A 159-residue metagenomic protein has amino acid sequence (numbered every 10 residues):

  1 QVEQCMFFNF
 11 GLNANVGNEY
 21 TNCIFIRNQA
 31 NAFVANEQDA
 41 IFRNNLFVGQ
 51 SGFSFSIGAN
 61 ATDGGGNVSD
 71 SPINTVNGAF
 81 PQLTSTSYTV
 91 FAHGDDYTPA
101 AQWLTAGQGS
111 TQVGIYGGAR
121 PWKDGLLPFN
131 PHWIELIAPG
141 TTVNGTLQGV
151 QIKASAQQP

Functional and structural regions predicted by a protein language model:
Q1-A92: Predominantly extracellular beta-rich ligand-binding scaffolds that present long acidic/polar faces for carbohydrate
M6, G109, Q158: Short loop/turn segments at secondary-structure transitions that flank enzyme active sites
I24, L46, L104-T105, K153: Residue-level recognition of well-ordered secondary-structure positions
I41, D63, T98-A100, Q148: Generic detector of short, well-ordered, non-transmembrane alpha-helical segments enriched in hydrophobic residues
G49, G107-Q108, A156: Generic short alpha-helical hydrophobic face used as a protein-protein interaction/packing hotspot
D70-L127: C-terminal accessory segments
T111-Q148, S155-Q157: Short, compositionally biased P/S/T/A/G/V-rich stretches that sit at domain boundaries
